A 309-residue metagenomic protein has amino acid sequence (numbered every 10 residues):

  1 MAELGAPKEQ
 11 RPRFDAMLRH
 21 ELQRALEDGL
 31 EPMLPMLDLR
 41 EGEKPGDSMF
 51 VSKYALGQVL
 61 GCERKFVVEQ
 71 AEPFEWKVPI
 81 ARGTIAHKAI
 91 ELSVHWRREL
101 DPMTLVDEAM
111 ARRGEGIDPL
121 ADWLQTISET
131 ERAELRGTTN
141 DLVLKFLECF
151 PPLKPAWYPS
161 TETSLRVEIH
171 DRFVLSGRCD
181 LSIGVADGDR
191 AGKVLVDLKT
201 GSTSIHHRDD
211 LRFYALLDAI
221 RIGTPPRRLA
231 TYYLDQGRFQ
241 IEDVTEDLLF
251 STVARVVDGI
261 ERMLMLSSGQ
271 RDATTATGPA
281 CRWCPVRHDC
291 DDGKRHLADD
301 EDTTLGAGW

Functional and structural regions predicted by a protein language model:
M1-R82, W309: C-terminal, charged and often intrinsically disordered regions of DNA end-processing helicases and nucleases
G5-D15, E41, T163, I220-W309: Metal-dependent nuclease catalytic regions and adjoining charged, substrate-binding loops involved in nucleic-acid end
L30-E31, L56-L60, L165, C179 (+1 more regions): Anion-coordinating catalytic cores for phosphoryl-, nucleotidyl-, and glycosidic chemistry
L56-K65, L100-D122, T224-L234: Short, compositionally biased low-complexity segments
K65-E69, T84-H95: Short, hydrophobic/amphipathic alpha-helical patches that form generic packing surfaces within helical domains
V78, R82, A86, L135 (+3 more regions): Hydrophobic (often cysteine-bearing) scaffold residues that line and stabilize catalytic clefts of nucleotide/cofactor
A89-T163: A non-catalytic, helix-rich entry segment at domain boundaries
T163-A254, D258: Mg2+/Mn2+-dependent nuclease catalytic core
